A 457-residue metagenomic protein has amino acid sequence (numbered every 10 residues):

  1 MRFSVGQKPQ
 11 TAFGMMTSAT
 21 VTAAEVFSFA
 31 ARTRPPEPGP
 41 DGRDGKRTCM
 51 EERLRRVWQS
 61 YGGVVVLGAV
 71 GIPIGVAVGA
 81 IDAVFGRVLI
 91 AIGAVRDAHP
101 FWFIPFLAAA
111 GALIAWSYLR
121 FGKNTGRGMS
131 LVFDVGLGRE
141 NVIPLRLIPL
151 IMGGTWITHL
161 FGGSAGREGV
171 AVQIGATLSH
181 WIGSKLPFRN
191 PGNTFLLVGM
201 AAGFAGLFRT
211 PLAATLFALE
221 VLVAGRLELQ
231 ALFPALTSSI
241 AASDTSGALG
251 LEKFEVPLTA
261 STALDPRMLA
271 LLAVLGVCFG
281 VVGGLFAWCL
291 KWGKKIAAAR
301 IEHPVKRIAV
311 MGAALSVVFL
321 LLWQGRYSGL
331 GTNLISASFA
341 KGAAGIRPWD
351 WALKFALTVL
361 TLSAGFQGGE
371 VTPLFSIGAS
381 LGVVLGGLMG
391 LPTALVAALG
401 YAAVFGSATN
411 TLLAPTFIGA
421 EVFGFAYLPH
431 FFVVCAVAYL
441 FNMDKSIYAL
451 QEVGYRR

Functional and structural regions predicted by a protein language model:
M1, Q7-P9, R34-P40: N-terminal start and proteolytic maturation junction detector
S4-G6, G14, S18: Intrinsically disordered, low-complexity segments enriched in small polar residues
P9-A12, G45: Compositionally biased, intrinsically disordered low-complexity segments enriched in polar/proline residues
T11-G14, V26: Alpha-helical and His/Cys-centered functional microenvironments
A19-R457: Alpha-helical transmembrane segments and immediately membrane-proximal extracytoplasmic
